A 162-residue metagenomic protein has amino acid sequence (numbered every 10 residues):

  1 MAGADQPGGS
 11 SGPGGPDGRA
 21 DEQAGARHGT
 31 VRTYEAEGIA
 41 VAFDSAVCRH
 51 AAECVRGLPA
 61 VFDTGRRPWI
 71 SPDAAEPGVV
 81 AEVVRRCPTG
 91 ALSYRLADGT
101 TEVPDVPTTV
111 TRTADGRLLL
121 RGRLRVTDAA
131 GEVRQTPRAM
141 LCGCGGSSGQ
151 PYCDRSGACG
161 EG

Functional and structural regions predicted by a protein language model:
M1-H28: Intrinsically disordered, low-complexity terminal tails and inter-domain linkers enriched for S/T/G/P/D/E
G12, G18, T64, A75 (+3 more regions): Domain-level signature for proteins that mediate thiol-based redox and metal-cofactor handling
H28-R49, F62-E82, T100-T101, G131-L141: Ferredoxin-like iron-sulfur electron-transfer modules
A36, L96, T113, D128: Acidic surface patches and DE-rich sequence motifs
E53-R66, V84-D98, Q150-C159: Iron-sulfur cluster-binding cysteine motifs and their immediate structural context in ferredoxin-like electron-transfer
E102-R123: Short helix-coil boundary/hinge micro-motifs
L120-G162: Long, contiguous alpha-helical scaffold regions
